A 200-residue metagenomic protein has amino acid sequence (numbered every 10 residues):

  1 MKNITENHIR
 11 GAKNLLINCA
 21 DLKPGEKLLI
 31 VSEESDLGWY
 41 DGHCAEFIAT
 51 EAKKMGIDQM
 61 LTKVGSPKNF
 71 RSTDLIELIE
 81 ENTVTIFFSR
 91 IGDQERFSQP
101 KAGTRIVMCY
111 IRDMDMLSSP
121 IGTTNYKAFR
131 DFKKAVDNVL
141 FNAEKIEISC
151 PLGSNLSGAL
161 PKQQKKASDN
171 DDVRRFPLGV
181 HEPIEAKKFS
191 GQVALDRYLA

Functional and structural regions predicted by a protein language model:
M1-A200: Active-site bordering "gate/hinge" segments that shape substrate access to catalytic or cofactor-binding pockets
